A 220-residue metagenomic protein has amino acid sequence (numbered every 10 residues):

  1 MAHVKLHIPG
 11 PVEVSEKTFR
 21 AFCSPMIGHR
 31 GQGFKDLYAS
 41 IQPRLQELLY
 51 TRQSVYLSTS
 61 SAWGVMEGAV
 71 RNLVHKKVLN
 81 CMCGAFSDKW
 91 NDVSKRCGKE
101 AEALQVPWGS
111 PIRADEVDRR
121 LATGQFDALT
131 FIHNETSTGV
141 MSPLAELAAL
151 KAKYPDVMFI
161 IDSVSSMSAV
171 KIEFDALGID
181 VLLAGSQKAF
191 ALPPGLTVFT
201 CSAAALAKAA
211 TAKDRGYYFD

Functional and structural regions predicted by a protein language model:
A2-T59: A glycine-/small-polar-enriched, mobile loop at the entrance of the PLP active site in fold-type I
E13-V14, Q187-D220: Active-site C-terminal subdomain of aminotransferase-like
R52-L79, C83, S87-N91: Conserved beta-loop-alpha segment that forms the PLP phosphate-binding cup at the N-terminus of a helix
L79-C81, A128-I132, I160, L183 (+1 more regions): Structural motif
C81-T123, I132-M141: Gly/Ser-rich phosphate-binding catalytic loop and adjacent alpha/beta segment that cradle a phosphoryl group at enzyme
I112-S168: Active-site phosphate-binding strand-loop segment of PLP-dependent enzymes
D175-Q187: Conserved active-site segment immediately N-terminal to the catalytic lysine that forms the internal aldimine
